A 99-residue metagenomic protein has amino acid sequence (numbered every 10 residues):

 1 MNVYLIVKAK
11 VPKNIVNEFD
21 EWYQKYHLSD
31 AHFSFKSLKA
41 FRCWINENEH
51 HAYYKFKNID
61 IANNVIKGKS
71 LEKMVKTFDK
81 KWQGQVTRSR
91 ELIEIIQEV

Functional and structural regions predicted by a protein language model:
N2-A9, H51-A52: Active-site-flanking beta-strand signature of metal-NTP-handling nucleotidyl enzymes and homologous cyclase-like
I15, D60-A62, E98: Residue-level signal for secondary-structure boundary sites
I15-K39: Short amphipathic alpha-helical segments
H32-F41, K55-L92: An amphipathic, aromatic/His-enriched active-site/gating alpha helix that lines ligand/cofactor pockets
N46-H50: Short acidic/glycine-enriched loop/turn segments that link adjacent beta-strands
L92-V99: Short, low-order "capping/linker" segments at domain edges
